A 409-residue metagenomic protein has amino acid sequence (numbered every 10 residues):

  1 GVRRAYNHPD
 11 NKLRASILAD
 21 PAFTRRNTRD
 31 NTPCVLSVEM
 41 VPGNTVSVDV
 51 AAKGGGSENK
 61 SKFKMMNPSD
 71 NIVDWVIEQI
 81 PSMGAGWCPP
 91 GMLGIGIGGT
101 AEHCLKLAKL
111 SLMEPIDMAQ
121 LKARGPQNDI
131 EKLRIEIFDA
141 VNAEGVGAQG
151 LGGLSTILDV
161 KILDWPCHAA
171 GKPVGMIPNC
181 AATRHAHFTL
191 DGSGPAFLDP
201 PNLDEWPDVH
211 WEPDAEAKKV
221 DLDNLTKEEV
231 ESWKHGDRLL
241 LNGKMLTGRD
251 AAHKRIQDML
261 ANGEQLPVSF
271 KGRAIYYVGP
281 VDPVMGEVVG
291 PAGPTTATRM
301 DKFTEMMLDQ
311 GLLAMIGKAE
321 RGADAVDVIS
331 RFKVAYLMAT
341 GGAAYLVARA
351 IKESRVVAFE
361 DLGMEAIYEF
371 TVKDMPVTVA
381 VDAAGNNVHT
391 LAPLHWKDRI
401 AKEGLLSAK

Functional and structural regions predicted by a protein language model:
G1-I95, T100-W211, L308: Non-transmembrane, aqueous-exposed alpha-helical and coiled segments at domain scale
S61-K64, E102-K109, G171-V174, F188 (+4 more regions): Short acidic, glycine/serine/threonine-rich loops at helix termini
L93-T100, N242-G243, K318, G341: Glycine-rich beta-strand-to-loop/alpha-helix junction loops that act as flexible
L112, I116-G152, T247-T378: Feature captures the catalytic cores and cofactor-binding loops of soluble hydro-lyases/lyases that act on carboxylate
G152-V160, C167-A169, A181, S193 (+2 more regions): C-terminal binding/interaction regions
A215-L225: Short, structured beta-strand/loop micro-motifs enriched in basic residues and often containing a Trp
V230-W233, L239: Short, well-ordered loop/turn sites that connect or cap secondary structure elements
R238, K244-G248, A383: Short, charged beta-turn/beta-strand-edge "cap" motif at the junction between a beta-strand and an adjacent loop
